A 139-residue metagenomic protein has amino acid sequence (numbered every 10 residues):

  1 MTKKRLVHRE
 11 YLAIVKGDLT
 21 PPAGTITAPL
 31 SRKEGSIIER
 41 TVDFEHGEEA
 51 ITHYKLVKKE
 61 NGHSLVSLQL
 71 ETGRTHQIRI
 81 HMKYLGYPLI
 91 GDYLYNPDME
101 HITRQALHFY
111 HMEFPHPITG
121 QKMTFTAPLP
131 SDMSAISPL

Functional and structural regions predicted by a protein language model:
M1-L139: RNA pseudouridine synthases
